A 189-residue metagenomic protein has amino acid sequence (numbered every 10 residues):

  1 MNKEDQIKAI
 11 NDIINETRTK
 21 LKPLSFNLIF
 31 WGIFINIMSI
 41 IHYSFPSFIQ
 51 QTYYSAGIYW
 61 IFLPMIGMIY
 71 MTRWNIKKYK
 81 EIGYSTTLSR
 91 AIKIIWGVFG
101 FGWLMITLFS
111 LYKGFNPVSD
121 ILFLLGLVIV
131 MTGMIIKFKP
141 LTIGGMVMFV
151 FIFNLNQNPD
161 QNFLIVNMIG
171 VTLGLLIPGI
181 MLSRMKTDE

Functional and structural regions predicted by a protein language model:
M1-L24: N-terminal juxtamembrane cytosolic/stromal segments of multi-pass membrane proteins
R18-L108: Selected alpha-helical membrane-embedding segments in polytopic membrane proteins
I29-N36, I40, M65, L104 (+3 more regions): Hydrophobic alpha-helical transmembrane segments of multipass integral membrane proteins
Y43-S47, T107, L111, Q157 (+2 more regions): Short hydrophobic alpha-helical membrane-anchoring segments
I49-Q50, K78-G83, K113, D160 (+1 more regions): Membrane-interfacial segments
Q50-I58, G114-I121, P140-I143, Q161-N167: Short, aromatic-rich membrane-interface segments at the entry and exit of alpha-helical transmembrane domains
G83-G145, F149: Membrane-proximal helix-loop-helix units in multi-pass membrane proteins
V128-E189: Terminal transmembrane helical module of multi-pass membrane proteins
